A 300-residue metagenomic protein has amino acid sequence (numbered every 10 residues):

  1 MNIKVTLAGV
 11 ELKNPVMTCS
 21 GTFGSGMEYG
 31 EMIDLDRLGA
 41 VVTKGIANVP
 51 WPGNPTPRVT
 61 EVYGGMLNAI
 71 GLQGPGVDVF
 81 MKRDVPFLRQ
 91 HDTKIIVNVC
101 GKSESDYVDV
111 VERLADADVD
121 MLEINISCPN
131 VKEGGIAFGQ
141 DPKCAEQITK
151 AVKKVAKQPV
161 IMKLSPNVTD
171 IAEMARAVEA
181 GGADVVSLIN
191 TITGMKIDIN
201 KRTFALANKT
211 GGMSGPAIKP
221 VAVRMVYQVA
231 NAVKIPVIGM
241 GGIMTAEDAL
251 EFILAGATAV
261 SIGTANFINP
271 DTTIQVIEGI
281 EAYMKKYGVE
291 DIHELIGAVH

Functional and structural regions predicted by a protein language model:
M1-I95, G101: N-terminal capping/small domains of soluble enzymes
G21-T22, G241-I243: Active-site metal-binding loops of divalent metal-dependent hydrolases
E31, L35, K102-I238, M244-A255 (+1 more regions): Alpha/beta enzyme core
A47-P52, P129-V131, T193-K196, F267-N269: Short gly/pro/ser/thr-enriched loop/turn and capping motifs at secondary-structure boundaries
G53-Y63, I197-G211, I253, A265-E290: C-terminal helical cap(s) of enzyme catalytic domains, especially alpha/beta-barrels
D92, A115-D118, K153-A156, I280-G288: Structural signal for hydrophobic packing residues in well-ordered secondary-structure cores of soluble enzyme domains
H293-H300: A short, charged, Gly/Pro-tolerant segment at domain boundaries
